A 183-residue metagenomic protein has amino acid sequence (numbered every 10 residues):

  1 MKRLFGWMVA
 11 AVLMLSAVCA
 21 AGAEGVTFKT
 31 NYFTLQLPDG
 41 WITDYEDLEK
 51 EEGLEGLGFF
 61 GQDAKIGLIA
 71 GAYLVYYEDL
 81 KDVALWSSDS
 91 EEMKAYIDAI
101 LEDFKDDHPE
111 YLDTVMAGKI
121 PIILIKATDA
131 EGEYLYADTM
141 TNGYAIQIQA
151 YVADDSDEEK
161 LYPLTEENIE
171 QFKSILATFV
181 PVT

Functional and structural regions predicted by a protein language model:
M1-M8: Positively charged n-region of N-terminal signal peptides that target proteins for export
L15-F28: Sec-dependent signal peptide cleavage junction
V26-Q36, Y96, E167: Short aromatic-glycine motifs in intrinsically disordered, low-complexity regions
N31-S88, T128-G132: Secretory pathway targeting signatures of secreted, lumenal, and periplasmic proteins
Y32, S87, E91, Y162-E170: Soluble non-cytosolic domains of exported or imported proteins
A99-L124: Short Gly/Thr-rich strand-loop-strand
G118-T183: Short, well-structured beta-strand
